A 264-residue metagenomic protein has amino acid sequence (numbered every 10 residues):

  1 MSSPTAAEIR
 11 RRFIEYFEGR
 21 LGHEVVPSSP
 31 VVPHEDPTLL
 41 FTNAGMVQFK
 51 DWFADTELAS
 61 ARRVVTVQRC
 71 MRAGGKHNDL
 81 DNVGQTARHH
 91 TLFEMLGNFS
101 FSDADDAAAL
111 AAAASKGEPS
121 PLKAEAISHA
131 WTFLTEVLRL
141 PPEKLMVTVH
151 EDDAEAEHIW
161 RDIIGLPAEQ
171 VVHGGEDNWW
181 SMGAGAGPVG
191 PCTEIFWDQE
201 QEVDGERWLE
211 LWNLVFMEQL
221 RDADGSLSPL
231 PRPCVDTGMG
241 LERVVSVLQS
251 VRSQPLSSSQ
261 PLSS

Functional and structural regions predicted by a protein language model:
M1-S264: Structured aminoacyl-transfer and RNA-binding surfaces used for tRNA recognition/handling in the translation apparatus
